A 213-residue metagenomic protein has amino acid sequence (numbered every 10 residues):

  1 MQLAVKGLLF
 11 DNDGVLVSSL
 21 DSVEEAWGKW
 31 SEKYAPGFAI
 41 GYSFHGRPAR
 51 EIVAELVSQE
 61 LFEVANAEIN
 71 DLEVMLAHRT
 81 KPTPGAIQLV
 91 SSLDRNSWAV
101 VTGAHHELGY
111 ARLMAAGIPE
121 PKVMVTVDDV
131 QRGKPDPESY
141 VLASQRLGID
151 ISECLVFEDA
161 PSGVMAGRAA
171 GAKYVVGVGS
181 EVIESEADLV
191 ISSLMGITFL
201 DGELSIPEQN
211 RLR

Functional and structural regions predicted by a protein language model:
M1-K6, H106-R213: Asp-based, Mg2+/Mn2+-dependent phosphohydrolase catalytic module
Q2-D94, H105, I118: N-terminal helical cap/lid subdomain that shapes the substrate entry/recognition surface in HAD-like hydrolases
L16, H78, W98, D128-D129 (+1 more regions): A generic structural signal for short
S18-S19, F44-H45, V100-V101, E158 (+1 more regions): Small/polar loops that bind or transfer phosphate-bearing groups
P82, V101, R132: Residue-level marker of regulatory loop/turn positions in helix-turn-helix DNA-binding domains and in histidine
S91-S97, G148-I151: Short, surface-exposed connector motifs at secondary-structure boundaries
S97-A99, Y174: Proline-centered loop/turn at the N-terminus of a beta-strand
